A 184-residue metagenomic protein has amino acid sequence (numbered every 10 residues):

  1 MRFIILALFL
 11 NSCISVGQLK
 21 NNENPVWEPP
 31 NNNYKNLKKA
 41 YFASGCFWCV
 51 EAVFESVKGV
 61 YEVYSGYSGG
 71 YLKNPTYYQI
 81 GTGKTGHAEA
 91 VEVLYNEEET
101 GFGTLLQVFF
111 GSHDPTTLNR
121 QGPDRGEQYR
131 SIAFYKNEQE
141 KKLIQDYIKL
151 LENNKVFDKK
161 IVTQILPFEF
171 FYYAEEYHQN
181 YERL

Functional and structural regions predicted by a protein language model:
F3-N11: Sec-dependent N-terminal signal peptides
C13-L184: Flexible coil/turn and secondary-structure edge motifs
